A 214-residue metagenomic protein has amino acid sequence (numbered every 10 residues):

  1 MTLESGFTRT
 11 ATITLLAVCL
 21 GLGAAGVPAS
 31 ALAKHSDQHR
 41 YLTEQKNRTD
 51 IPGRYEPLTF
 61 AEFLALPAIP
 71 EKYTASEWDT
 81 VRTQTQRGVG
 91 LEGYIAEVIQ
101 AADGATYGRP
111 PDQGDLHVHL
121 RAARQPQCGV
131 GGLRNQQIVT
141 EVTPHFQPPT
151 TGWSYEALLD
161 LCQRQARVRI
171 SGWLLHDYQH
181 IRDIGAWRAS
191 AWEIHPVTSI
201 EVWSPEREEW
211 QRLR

Functional and structural regions predicted by a protein language model:
M1-F7: N-terminal secretory signal peptides that target proteins for export/translocation
F7, A11-I13, T83, C162: Generic hydrophobic-segment detector
A11-A24: Bacterial N-terminal signal peptides
A29-R214: OB-fold and OB-like single-stranded nucleic-acid-recognition modules and their adjacent interaction interfaces
